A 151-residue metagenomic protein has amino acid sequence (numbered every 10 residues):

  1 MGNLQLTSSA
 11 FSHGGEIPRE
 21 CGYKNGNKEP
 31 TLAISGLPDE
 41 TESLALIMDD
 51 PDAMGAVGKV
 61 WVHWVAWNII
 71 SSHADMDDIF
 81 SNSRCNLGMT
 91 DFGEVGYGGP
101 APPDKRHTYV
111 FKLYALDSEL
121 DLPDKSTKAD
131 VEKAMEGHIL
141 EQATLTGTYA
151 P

Functional and structural regions predicted by a protein language model:
M1-P151: N-terminus-centered regions that define maturation/targeting leaders and the start of the first functional domain
